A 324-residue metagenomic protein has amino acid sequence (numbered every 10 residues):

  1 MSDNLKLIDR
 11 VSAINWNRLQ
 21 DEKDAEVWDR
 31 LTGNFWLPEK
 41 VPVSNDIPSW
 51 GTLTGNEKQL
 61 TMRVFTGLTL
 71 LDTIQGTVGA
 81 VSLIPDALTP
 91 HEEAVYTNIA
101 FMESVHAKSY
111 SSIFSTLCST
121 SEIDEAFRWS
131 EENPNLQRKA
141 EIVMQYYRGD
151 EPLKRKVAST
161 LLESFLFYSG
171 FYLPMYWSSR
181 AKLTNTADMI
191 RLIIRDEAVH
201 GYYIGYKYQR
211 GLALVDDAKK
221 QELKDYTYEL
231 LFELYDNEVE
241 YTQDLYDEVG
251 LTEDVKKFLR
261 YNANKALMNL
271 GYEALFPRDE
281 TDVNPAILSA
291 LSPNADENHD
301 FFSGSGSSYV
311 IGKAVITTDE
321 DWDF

Functional and structural regions predicted by a protein language model:
M1-F324: Non-heme di-metal
